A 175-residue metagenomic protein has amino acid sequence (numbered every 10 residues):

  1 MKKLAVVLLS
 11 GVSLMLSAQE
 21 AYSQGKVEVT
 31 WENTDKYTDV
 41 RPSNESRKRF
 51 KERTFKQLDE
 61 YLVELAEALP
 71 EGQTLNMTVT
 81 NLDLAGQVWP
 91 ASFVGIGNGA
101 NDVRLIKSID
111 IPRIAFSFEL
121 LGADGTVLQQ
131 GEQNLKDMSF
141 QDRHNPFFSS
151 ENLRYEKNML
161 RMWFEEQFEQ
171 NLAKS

Functional and structural regions predicted by a protein language model:
M1-L8: Bacterial N-terminal signal peptides that target proteins for export
S13, S17-A18: N-terminal signal peptide c-region/cleavage motif recognized by signal peptidases
Y22-K26, W31-L84: N-terminal segment of the mature soluble domain
N44, Q130-M162: Short secondary-structure boundary motifs at beta->alpha junctions and helix caps
E45-Q57, L105, I109, S150-R154 (+1 more regions): Soluble non-cytosolic domains of exported or imported proteins
V79-G122: Surface-exposed short loop/turn segments
G125-V127: Residue-level signal for glycine
F164-S175: Short, low-complexity, Pro/Ser/Thr/Gly-rich segments in the mature regions of secreted, periplasmic
